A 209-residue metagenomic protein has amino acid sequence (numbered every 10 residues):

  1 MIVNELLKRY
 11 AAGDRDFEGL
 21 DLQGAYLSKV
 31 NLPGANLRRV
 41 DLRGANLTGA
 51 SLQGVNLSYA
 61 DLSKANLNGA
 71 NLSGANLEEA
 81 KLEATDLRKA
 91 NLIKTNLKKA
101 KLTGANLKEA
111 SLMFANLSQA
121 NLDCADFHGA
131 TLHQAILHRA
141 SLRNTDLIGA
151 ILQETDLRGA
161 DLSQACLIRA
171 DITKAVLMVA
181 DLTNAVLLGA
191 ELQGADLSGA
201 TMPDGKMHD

Functional and structural regions predicted by a protein language model:
I2-D209: Tandem repeat scaffolds
